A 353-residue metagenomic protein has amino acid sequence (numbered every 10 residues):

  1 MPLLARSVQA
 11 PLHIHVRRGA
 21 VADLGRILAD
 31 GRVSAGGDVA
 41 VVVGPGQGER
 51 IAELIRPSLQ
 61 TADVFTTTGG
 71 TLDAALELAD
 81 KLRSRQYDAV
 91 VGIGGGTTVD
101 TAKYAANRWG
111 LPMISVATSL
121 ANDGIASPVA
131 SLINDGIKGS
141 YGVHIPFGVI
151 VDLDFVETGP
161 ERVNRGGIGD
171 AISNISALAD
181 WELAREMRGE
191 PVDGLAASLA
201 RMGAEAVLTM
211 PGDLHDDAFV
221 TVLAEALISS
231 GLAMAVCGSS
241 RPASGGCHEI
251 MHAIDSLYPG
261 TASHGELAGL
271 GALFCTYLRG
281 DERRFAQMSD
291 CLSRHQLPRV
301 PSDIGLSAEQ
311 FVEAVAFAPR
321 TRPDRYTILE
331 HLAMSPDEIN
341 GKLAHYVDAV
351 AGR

Functional and structural regions predicted by a protein language model:
M1-A89: ATP/NTP phosphate-donor binding region
R6-V8, V33-S34, L82-R85, A106 (+7 more regions): Solvent-exposed alpha-helices and their adjacent loops that cap or buttress functional pockets in soluble metabolic
L12, R108-G203: A glycine/threonine-rich phosphate-anchoring loop and its flanking beta-alpha core in nucleotide/phosphate-binding
L24, G48-I51, T97-K103, N122-I125 (+2 more regions): Short glycine/serine/threonine-rich phosphate/pyrophosphate-binding segments that cradle anionic phosphate groups
A75-Q86, L120, V236, G246-C247 (+2 more regions): Non-transmembrane, aqueous-exposed alpha-helical and coiled segments at domain scale
L82-A105, W109-L120: A short, small-residue-rich loop immediately preceding and capping a beta-strand
A171, D281-R353: C-terminal charged capping/lid subdomain of soluble metabolic enzymes
G194-S302, L306: Active-site segments that bind and position negatively charged phosphate/pyrophosphate groups
